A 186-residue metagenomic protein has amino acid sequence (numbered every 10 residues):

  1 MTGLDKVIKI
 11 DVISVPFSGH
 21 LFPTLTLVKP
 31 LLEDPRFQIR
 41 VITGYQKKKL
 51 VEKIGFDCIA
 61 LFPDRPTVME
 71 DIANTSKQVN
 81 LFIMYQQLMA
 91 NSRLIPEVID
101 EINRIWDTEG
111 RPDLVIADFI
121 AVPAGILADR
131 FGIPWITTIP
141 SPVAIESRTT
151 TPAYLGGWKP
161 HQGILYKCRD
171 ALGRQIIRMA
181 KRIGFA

Functional and structural regions predicted by a protein language model:
T2-I8, E33-P35, I42-A186: Nucleotide-sugar-dependent glycosyltransferase catalytic domains
S14-F22, I120-A121: Substrate-binding/gating loop at the entrance of the active-site cleft, primarily in PLP-dependent aminotransferase-like
F17, P35-F37: Non-catalytic N-terminal regions of enzymes
L21-L32, K47: Short amphipathic alpha-helix
